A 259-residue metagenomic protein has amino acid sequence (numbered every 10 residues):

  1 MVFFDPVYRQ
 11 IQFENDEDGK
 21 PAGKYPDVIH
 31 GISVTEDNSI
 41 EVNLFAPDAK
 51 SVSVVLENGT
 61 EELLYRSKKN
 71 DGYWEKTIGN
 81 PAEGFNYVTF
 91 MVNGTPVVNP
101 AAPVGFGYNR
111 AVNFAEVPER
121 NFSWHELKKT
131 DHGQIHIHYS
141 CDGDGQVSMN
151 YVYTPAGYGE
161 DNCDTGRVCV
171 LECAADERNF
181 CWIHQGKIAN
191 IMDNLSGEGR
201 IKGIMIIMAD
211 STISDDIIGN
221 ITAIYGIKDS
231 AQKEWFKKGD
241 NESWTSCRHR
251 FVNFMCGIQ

Functional and structural regions predicted by a protein language model:
F3-A22, D27-V28, V34-S53, E57-E61 (+1 more regions): Non-catalytic cap/lid and distal C-terminal segments of serine-dependent acyl enzymes
